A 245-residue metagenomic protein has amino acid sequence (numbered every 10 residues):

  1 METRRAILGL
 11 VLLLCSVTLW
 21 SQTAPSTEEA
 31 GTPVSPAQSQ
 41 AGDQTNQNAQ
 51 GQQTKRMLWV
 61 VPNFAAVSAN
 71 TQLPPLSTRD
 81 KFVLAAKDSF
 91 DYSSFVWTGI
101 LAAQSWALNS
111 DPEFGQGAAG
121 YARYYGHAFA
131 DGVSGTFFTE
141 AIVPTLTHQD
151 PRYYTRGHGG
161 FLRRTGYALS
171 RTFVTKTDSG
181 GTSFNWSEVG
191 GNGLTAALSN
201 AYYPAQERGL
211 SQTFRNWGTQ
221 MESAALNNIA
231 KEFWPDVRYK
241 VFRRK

Functional and structural regions predicted by a protein language model:
M1-L8: Bacterial N-terminal signal peptides that target proteins for export
L8-T18: Bacterial N-terminal signal peptides
L19-Y124, R163-Y167, V174, D178 (+3 more regions): N-terminal targeting leaders of membrane proteins
A85-A107, G126-T145, W186-A201, R215-A230: Hydrophobic alpha-helical membrane-anchor/signal-helix detector
A118-F173: Mid-length scaffold segments of soluble, non-membrane domains
R163-N200: Hydrophobic alpha-helical transmembrane segments and adjacent short intramembrane/lumenal linkers of inner/organellar
